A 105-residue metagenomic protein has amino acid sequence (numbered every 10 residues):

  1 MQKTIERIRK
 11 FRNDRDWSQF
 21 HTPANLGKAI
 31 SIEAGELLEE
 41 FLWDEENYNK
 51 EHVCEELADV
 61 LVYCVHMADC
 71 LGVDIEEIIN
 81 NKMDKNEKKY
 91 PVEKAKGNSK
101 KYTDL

Functional and structural regions predicted by a protein language model:
M1-L57, L61-L105: Flexible "arm" and connector segments at domain edges
